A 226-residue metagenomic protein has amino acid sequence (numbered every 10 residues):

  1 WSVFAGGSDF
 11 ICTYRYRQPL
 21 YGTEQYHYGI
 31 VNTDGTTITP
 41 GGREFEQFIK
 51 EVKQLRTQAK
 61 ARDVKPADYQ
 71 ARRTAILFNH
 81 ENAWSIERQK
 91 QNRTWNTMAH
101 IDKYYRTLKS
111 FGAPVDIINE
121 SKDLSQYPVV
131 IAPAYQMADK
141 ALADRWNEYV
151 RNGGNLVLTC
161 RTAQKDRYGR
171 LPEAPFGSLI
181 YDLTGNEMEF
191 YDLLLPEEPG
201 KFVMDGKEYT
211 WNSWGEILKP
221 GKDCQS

Functional and structural regions predicted by a protein language model:
W1-S226: Carbohydrate-binding surfaces of carbohydrate-active enzymes
